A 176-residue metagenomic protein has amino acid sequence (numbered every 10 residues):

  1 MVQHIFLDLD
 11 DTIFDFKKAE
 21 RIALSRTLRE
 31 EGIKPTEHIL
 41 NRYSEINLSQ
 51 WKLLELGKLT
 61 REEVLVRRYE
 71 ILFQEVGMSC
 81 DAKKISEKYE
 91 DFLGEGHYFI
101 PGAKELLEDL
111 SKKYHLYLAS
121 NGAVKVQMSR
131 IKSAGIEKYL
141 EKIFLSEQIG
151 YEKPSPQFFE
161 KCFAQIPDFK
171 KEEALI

Functional and structural regions predicted by a protein language model:
V2, K113, K171-E173: A general structural motif
V2-L9, I13-P101: N-terminal helical cap/lid subdomain that shapes the substrate entry/recognition surface in HAD-like hydrolases
H4-F6, Y117, A174-L175: Hydrophobic "anchor" residues on beta-strands that sit immediately upstream of conserved functional sites
R21-S25, A134-I136, C162: Glycine-rich, phosphate-binding/catalytic loops in enzymes
P35, D81, K138-K142, K170-A174: Short acidic capping loops at alpha-helix termini that bridge into adjacent secondary structure
K84-I85, F92-G96, A103-A134, K142-S146 (+1 more regions): Substrate-recognition element of Asp-dependent hydrolases with the DxDx(T/V) motif
E152-I176: Conserved Lys-Pro-Asp/Glu-containing loop-to-beta segment of HAD-superfamily phosphomonoesterases, centered on
